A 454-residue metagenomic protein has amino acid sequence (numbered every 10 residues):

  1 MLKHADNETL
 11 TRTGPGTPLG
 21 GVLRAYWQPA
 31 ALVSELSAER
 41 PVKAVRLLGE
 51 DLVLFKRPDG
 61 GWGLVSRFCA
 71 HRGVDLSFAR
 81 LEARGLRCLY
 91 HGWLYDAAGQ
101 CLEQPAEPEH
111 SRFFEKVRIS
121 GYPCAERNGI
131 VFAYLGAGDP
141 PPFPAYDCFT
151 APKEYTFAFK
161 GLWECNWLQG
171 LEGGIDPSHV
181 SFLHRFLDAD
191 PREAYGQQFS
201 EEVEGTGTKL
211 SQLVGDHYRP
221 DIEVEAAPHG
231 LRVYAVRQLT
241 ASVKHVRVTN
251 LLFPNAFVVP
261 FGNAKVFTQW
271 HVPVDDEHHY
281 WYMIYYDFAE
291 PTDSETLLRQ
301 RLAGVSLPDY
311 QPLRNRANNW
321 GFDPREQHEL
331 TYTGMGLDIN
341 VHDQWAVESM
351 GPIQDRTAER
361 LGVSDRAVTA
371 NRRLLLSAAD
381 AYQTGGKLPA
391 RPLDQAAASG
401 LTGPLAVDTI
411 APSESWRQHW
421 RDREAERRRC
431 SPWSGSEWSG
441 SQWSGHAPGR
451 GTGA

Functional and structural regions predicted by a protein language model:
M1-W27, A31: A boundary/linker detector
L2-H4, P18, C101-F113, L298-L313: Short, charge-rich amphipathic segments
R12, L32, R80, H184-A189: A short, aromatic/hydrophobic, helix- or strand-capping loop or linear motif that either lines the entrance/gate
P15, G61, F132, G138-W438 (+2 more regions): C-terminal catalytic domain of Rieske-type non-heme iron oxygenases
G16, L32-F157, A241-K244, H271 (+3 more regions): Rieske [2Fe-2S] iron-sulfur-binding domain
R24, R118, A125-R127, K265 (+1 more regions): A short, structural micro-pattern
Y26-Q28, L48-E50, S120, H229 (+1 more regions): Short beta-strand or tight-loop elements that sit immediately N-terminal to catalytic metal-binding acidic residues
